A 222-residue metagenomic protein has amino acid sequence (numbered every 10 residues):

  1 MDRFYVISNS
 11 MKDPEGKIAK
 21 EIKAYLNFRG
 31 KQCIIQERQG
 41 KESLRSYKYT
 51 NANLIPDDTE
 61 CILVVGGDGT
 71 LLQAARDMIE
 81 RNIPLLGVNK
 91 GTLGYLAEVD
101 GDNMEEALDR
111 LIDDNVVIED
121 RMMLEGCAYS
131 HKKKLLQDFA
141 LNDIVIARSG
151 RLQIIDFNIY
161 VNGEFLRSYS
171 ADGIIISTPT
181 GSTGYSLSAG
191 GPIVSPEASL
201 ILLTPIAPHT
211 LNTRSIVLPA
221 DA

Functional and structural regions predicted by a protein language model:
M1-L54, L93-I175, T183-A222: Catalytic phosphate-donor-binding core of small-molecule kinases
I55-L63: Short acidic/histidine-rich motifs immediately flanking catalytic phosphotransfer sites in two-component signaling
I62, L85, I174-I175: Short, well-ordered beta-strand core segments
V64-D68, A75-D77: N-terminal glycine-rich "phosphate-gripper" loop used for MgATP/nucleotide binding and carboxylate activation
T70-L72, T183: Short glycine-rich, flexible loops that bind phosphorylated cofactors or substrates
Q73, M78-K90, Y95: Gly/Ser-rich helix-loop-strand patches that form or flank binding pockets for ribonucleotide-derived cofactors
